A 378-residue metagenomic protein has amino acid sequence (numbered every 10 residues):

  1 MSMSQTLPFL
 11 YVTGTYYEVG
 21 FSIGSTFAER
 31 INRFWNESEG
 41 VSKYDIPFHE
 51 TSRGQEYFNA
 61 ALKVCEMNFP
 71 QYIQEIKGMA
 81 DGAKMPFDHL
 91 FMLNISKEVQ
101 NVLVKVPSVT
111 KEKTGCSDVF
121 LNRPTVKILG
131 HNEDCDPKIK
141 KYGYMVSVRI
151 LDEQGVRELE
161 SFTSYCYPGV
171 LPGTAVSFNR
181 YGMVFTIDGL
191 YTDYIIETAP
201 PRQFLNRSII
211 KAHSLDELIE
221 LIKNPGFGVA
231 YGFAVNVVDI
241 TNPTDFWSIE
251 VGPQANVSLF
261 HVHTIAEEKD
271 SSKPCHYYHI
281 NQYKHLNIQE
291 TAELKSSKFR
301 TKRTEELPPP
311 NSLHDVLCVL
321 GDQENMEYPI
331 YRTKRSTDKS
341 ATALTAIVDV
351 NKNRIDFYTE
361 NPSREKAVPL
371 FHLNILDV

Functional and structural regions predicted by a protein language model:
M1-G115, I209-V378: C-terminus-biased signal that marks the final domain/tail of proteins
E98-F204: Internal mixed beta-strand/loop scaffold within catalytic domains of large alpha/beta enzymes
